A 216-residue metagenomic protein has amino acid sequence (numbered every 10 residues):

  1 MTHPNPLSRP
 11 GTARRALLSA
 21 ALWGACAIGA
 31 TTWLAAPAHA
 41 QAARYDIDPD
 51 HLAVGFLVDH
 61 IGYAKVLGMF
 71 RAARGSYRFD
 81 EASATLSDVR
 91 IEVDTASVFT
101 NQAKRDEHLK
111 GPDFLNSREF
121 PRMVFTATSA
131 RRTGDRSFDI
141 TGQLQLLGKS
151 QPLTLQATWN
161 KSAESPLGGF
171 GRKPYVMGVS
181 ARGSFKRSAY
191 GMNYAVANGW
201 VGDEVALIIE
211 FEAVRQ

Functional and structural regions predicted by a protein language model:
M1-T12, A25-I28: N-terminal secretory signal peptides
T2-H3, A36-A40: N-terminal targeting/secretion presequences
S8, S19-A20, A38: Intrinsically disordered, low-complexity segments enriched in polar/charged small residues
T12-L18: N-terminal export leaders
W23-P37: C-terminal segment of classical bacterial N-terminal signal peptides
A38-Q216: Low-complexity, acidic/polar, glycine-enriched regions of mature
